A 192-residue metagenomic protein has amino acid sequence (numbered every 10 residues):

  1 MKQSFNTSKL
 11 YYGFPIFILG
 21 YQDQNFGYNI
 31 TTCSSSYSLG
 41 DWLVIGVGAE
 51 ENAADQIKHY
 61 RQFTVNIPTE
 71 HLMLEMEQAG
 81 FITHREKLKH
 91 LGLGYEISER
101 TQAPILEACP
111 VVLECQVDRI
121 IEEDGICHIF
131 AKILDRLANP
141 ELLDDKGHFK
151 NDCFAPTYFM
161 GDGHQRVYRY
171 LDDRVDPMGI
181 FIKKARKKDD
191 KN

Functional and structural regions predicted by a protein language model:
M1-N192: Basic, polyanion-binding surface patches
